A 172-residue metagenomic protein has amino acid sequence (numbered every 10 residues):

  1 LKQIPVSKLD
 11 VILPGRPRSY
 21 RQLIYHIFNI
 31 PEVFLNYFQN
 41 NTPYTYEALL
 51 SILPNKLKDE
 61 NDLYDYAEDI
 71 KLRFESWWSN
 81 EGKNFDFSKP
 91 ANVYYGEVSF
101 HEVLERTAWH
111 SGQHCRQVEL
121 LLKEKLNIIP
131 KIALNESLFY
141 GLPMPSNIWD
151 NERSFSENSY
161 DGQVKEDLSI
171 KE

Functional and structural regions predicted by a protein language model:
V6-L53, K89-E157, D161-E172: Short, contiguous alpha-helical
V33-F34, D62, R73: Exposed alpha-helical structural elements
Y37, Y66, W77: Residues that form generic nucleotide/phosphate-binding pockets
T42, S76-D86: Proline-centered turn/helix-capping motifs that create local helix->coil transitions or kinks
N55-I70: A short, structured beta-strand-centered segment in the mid-to-C-terminal lobe of catalytic cores from group-transfer
